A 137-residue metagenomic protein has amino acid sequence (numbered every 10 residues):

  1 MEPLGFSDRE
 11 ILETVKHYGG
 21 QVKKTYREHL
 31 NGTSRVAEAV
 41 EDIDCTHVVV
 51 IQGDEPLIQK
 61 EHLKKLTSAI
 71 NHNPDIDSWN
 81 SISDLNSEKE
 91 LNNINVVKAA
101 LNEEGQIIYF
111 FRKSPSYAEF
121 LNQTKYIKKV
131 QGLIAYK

Functional and structural regions predicted by a protein language model:
M1-G5: N-terminal glycine-rich phosphate-binding loop and ensuing alpha1 helix
S7-E10: A conserved acidic beta->alpha catalytic loop
K16-G32: Conserved donor nucleotide-binding strand/loop of the catalytic core
H29, E55-L57, I70: Acidic metal-phosphate-binding loop of nucleotide-sugar-dependent transferases
T33-E41: Short, conserved alpha-helix that lines the donor NDP-sugar binding/gating region of sugar-transfer enzymes
V48-V49: Short aromatic/hydrophobic "clamp" motif used to bind/position activated sugar donors
Q59-A135: Conserved core of the sugar-phosphate nucleotidyltransferase
